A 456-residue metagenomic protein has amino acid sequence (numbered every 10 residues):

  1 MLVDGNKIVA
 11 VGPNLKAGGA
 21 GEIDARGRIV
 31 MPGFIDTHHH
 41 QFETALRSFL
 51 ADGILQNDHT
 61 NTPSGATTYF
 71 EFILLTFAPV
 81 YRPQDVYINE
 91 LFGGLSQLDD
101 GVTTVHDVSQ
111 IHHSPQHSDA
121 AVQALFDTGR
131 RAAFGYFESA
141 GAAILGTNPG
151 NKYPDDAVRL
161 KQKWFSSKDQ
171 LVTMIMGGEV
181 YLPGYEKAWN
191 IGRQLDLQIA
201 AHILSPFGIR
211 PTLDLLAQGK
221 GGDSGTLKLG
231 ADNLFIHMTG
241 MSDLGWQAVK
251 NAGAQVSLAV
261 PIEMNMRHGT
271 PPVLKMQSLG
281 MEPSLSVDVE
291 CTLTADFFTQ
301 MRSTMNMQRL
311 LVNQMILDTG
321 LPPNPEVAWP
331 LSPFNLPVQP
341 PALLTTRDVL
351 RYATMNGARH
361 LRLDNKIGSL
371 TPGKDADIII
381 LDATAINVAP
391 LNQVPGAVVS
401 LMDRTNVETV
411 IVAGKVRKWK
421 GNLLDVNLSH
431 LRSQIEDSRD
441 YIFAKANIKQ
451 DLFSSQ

Functional and structural regions predicted by a protein language model:
M1, N6, G27, H38 (+12 more regions): Divalent metal-coordination and catalytic microenvironments
M1-M31: Histidine-rich, glycine-flanked metal-binding segment
D4, R347-Q456: Active-site microenvironment of metallo-dependent hydrolases
G33-T44, Q198-P206: Histidine-centered catalytic micro-motifs
A45-V86, G141-P154, F207-D232, A252-Q255 (+2 more regions): Active-site gating loops and adjacent loop-to-helix segments of metal-dependent hydrolytic enzymes
F49-V108, H113-R130, D155-S167, E436-S438: Alpha-helical scaffold segments that flank or form the walls of functional sites
I111-W246: Metal-coordinating catalytic core of metallo-dependent amide/deamination hydrolases
G221-L227, V273-A385, L401-M402: His/Asp/Glu-enriched, well-ordered alpha-helical/loop segment that forms or immediately abuts the divalent-metal
